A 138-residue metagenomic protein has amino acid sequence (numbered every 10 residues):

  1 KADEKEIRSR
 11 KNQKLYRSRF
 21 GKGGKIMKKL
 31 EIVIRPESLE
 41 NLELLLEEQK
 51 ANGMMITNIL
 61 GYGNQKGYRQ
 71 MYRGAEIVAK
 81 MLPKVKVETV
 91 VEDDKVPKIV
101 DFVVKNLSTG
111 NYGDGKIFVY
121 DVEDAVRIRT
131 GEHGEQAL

Functional and structural regions predicted by a protein language model:
K5-L138: Positively charged, small/polar-rich N-terminal and surface patches that mediate targeting and assembly and bind
